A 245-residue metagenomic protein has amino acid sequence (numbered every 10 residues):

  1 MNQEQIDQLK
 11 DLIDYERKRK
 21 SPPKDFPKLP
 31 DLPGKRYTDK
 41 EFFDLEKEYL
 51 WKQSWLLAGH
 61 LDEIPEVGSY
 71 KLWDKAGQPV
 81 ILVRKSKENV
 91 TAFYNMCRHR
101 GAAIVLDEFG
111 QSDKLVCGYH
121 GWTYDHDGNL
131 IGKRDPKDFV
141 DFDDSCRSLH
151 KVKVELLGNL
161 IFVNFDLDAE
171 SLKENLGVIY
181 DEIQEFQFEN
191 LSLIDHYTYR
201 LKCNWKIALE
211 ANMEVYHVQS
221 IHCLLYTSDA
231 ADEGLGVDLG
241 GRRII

Functional and structural regions predicted by a protein language model:
M1-M96, R100-D107, V152-L156: N-terminal pre-ligand scaffold of iron-sulfur
H60-E63, S220-L224: A short, aromatic/hydrophobic, helix- or strand-capping loop or linear motif that either lines the entrance/gate
E63-L167, K173-Y180: Rieske [2Fe-2S] iron-sulfur-binding domain
H150-H222: Extended catalytic-interface subdomain
C223-Y226, R242: Short, low-complexity export/processing leader segments characterized by acidic and small residues
Y226-E233: Conserved small/polar residues in nucleotide/adenosyl-binding loops
V237-I245: Hydrophobic alpha-helical segments, chiefly the membrane-spanning helices and signal/signal-anchor peptides
